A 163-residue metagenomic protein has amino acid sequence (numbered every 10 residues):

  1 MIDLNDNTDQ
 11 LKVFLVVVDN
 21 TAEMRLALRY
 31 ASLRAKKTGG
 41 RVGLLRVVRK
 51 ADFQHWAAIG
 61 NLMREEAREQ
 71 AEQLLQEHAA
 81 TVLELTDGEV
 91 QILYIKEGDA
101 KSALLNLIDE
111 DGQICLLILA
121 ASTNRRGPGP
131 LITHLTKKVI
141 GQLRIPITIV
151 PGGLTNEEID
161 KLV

Functional and structural regions predicted by a protein language model:
M1-N5, L83-L117, R126, I159 (+1 more regions): Structural beta-alpha unit
D3-A58: Small/aliphatic-rich secondary-structure junction motif
L4, R46-Q73, E157-V163: Acidic, proline/glycine-rich short linear motifs
K12, I114-L116, R144: Conserved acidic residues
A27, Q54-A57, L105-N106, G129-P130 (+1 more regions): Short, well-ordered secondary-structure micro-motifs
Y30, A67-H78, A103: Short, solvent-exposed amphipathic alpha-helices that sit in or adjacent to ligand/effector-binding or catalytic
L116-Q142, L154-D160: Glycine-rich, Arg-bearing micro-motifs that act as flexible, cationic patches
